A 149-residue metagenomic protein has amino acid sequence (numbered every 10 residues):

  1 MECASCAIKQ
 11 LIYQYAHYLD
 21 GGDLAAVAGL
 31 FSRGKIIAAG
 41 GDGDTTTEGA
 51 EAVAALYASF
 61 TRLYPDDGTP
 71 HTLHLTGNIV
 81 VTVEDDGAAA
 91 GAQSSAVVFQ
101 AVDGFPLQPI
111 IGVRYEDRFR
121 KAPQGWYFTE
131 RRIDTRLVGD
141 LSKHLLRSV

Functional and structural regions predicted by a protein language model:
M1-G21, A25-L30: Short, low-complexity N-terminal intrinsically disordered segments enriched in polar/charged residues
E2, D44-T47, P106: Charge-dense, low-complexity intrinsically disordered segments
C3-I12, G40, E51, A58 (+2 more regions): Binding-site signature for planar aromatic cofactors or substrates
D20, T47, I110: Short glycine/serine/threonine-biased micro-segments
L24-A96: A solvent-exposed, acidic/Ser-Thr-rich amphipathic alpha-helical stretch
D66-V149: A beta-strand edge to alpha-helix "cap/lid" segment located at domain peripheries
